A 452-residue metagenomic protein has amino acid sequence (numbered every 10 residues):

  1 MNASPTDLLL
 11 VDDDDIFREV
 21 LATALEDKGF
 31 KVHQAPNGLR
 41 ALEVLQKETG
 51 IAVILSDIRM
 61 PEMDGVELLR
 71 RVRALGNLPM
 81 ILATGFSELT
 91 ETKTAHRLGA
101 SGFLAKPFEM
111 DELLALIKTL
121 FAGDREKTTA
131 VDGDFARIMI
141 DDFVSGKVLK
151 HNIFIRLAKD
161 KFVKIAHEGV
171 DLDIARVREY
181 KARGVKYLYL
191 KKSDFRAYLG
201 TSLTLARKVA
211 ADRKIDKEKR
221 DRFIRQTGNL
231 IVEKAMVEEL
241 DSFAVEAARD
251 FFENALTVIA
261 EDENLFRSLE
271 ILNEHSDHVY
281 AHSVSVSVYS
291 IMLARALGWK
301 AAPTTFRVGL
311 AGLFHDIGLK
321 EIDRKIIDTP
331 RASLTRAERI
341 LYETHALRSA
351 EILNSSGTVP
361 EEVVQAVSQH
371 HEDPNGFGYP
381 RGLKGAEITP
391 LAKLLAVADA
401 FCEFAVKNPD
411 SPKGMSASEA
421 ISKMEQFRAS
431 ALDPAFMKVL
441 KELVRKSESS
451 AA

Functional and structural regions predicted by a protein language model:
D12, D57, T84, K106: Active-site residues of response regulator receiver
E19-D27: Charged docking surfaces used in two-component/phosphorelay signaling
Q34-E43, G65: Helix N-cap/capping motif at the beta->alpha junctions
M60: Receiver (REC) domain active-site loop signature in two-component systems and cognate sites in sensor histidine kinases
E67, S87-G102: Alpha4 helix (beta4-alpha4-beta5 surface) of REC/receiver domains from two-component response regulators
K93, R97-L98, F108-D111, I117-N273 (+1 more regions): Non-catalytic interface/linker regions that flank or bridge core catalytic/transmembrane domains
L203-E343, A350-E362: Acidic/His-rich, divalent-metal-binding segments that scaffold phosphate/diphosphate chemistry
V286, R307-D323, R336-M437: Alpha-helical scaffolding flanking metal-ion-dependent phosphate/phosphodiester catalytic sites
